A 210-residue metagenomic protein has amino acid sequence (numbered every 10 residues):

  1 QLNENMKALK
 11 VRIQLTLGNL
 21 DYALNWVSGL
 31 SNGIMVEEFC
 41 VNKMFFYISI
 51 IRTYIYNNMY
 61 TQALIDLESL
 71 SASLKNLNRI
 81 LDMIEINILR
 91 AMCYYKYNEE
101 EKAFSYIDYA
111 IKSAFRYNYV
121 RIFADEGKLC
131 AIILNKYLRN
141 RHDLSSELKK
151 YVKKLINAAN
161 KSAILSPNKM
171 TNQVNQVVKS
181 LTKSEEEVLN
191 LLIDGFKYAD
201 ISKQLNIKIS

Functional and structural regions predicted by a protein language model:
Q1, L24-V36, E68-N76, Y109-Y119: Amphipathic alpha-helical segments of tetratricopeptide repeats
N5, R12, K43-F45, R52 (+4 more regions): Residue register of alpha-helical TPR repeats
R12-L15, I55, K75, Y95 (+1 more regions): Hydrophobic/aromatic side-chain positions at a characteristic register within alpha-helices of tetratricopeptide repeats
E101-N118, L138, H142-K149, K153-I156 (+1 more regions): TPR/TPR-like (Sel1-like) alpha-helical repeat modules
S166-S210: Helix-turn-helix DNA-binding segment
